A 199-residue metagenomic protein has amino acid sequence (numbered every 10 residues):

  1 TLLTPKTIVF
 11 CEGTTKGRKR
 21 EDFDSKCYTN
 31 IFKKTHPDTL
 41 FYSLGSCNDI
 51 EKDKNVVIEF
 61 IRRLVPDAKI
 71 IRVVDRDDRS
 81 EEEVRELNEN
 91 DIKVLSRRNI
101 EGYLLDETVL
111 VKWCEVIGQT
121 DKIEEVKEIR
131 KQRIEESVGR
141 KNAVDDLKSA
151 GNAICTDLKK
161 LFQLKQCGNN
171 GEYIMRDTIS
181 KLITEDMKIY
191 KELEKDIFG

Functional and structural regions predicted by a protein language model:
T1, D49-K54, I58, E125-S137 (+1 more regions): Generic hydrophobic, helix-prone segments enriched in Leu/Val/Ile
T1-K6, S149-G199: Nucleic-acid enzyme cleavage-core boundary/entry regions
K6-R98: Conserved helicase/translocase motor-coupling segment
E21, D78-E82, Q119, I183-K191: Short, structured coil/loop segments at alpha-helix boundaries
K33-P37, E115, Q163: Residue-level recognition of short, structured coil/turn motifs that connect secondary structure elements
T35, L64, E101, V111 (+4 more regions): Short secondary-structure junctions and interdomain/linker hinges
A68-K160: Activity-critical C-terminal alpha-helical subdomain
